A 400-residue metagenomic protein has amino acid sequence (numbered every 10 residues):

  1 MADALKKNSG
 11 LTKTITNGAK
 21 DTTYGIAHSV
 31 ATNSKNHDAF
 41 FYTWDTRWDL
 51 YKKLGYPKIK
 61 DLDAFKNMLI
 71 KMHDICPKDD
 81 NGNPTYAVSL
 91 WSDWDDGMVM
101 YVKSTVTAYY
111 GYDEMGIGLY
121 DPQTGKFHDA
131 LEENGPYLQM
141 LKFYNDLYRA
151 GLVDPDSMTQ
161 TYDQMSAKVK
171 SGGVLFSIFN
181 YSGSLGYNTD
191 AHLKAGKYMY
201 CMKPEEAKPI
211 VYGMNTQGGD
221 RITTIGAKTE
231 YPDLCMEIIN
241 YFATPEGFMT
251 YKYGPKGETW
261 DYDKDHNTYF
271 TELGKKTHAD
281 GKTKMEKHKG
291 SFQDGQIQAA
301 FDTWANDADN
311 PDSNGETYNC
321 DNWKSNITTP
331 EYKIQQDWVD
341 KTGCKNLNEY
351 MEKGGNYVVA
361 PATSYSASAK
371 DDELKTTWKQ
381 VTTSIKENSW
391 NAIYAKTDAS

Functional and structural regions predicted by a protein language model:
M1-S400: Extracytoplasmic/secretory soluble proteins
